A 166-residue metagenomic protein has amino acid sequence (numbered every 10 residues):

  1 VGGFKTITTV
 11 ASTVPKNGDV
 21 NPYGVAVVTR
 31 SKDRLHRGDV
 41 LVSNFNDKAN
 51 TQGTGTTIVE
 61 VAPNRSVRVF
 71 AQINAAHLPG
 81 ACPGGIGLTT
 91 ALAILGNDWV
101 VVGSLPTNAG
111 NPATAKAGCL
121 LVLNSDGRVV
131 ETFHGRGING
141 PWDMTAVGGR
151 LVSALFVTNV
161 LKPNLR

Functional and structural regions predicted by a protein language model:
V1-R166: Sequence/structural signature of beta-propeller domains
